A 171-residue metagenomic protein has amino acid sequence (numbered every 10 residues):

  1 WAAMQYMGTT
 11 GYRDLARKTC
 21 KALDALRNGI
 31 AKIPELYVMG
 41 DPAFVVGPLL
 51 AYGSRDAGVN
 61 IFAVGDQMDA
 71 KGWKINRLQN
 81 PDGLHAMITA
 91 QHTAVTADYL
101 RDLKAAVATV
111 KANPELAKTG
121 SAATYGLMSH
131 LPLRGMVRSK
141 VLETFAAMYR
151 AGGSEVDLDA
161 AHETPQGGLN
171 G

Functional and structural regions predicted by a protein language model:
W1-Y52, D56: Structural motif of enzymes handling amino- and sulfur-group chemistry
L23-A25, K32-P34, G47, A51-G171: Non-catalytic terminal extensions of PLP-dependent enzymes
